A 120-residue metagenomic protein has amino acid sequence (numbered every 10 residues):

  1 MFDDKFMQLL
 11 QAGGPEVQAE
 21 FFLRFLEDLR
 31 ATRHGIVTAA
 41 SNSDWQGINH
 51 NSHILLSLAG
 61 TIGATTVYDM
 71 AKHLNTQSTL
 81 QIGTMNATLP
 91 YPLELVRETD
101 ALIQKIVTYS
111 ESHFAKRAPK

Functional and structural regions predicted by a protein language model:
M1-A12: Extended low-complexity intrinsically disordered regions
F2-D4, A19-E27, T32, L58-H73 (+1 more regions): Amphipathic, coiled-coil-like alpha-helical segments
G13, I36, A40-I48, I62-G63 (+1 more regions): Short helix-adjacent coil turns
E16: Conserved alpha-helical interface elements of two-component signaling phosphotransfer modules
S43, L74-T76: Short alpha-helical "patches" and their helix-cap loops
L55: An anion-binding catalytic pocket shared by soluble metabolic enzymes
